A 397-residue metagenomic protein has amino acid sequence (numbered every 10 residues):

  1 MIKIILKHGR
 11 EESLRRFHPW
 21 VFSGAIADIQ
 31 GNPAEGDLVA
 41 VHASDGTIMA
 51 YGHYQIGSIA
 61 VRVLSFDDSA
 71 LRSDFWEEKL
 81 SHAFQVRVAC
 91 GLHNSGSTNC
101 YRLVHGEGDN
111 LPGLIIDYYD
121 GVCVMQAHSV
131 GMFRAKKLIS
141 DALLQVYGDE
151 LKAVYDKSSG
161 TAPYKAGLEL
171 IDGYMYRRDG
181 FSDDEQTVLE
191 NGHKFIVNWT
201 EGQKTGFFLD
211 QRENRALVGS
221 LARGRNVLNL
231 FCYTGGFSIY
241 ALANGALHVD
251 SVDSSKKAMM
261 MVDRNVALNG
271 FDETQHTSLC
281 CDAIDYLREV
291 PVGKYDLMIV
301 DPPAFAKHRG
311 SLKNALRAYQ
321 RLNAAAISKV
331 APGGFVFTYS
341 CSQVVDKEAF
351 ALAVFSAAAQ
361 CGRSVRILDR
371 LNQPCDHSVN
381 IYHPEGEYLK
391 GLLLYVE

Functional and structural regions predicted by a protein language model:
M1-D120: Non-catalytic accessory regions of SAM-dependent methyltransferases
V104-L111, I115-D117, F133-F207: Non-catalytic substrate-recognition/targeting regions of SAM-dependent transferases
G224-Y233: Conserved class I S-adenosyl-L-methionine
T234-L247: Conserved SAM-binding loop of SAM-dependent methyltransferases across substrates and taxa, primarily the Class I
H248-D253: Conserved SAM-binding motif I beta-strand of class I
K257-I299: S-adenosyl-L-methionine
K294, F335-E397: C-terminal catalytic and target-recognition region of SAM-dependent MTase-like enzymes, primarily methyltransferases
D296-A325: Mobile active-site "lid"/loop adjacent to the S-adenosyl-L-methionine
